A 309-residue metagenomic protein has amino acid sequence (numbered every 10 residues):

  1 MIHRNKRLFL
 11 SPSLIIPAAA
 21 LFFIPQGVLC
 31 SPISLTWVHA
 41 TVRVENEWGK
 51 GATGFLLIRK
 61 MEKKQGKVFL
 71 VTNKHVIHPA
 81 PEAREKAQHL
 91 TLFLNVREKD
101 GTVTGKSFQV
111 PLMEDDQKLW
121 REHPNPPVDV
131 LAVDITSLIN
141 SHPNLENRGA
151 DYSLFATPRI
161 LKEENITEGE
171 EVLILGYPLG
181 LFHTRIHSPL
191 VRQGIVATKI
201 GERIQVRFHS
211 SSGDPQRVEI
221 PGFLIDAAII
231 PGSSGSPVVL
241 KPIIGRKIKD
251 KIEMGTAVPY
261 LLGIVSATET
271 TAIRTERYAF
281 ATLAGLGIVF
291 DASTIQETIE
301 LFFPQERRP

Functional and structural regions predicted by a protein language model:
M1-L8: N-terminal secretory signal peptides that target proteins for export/translocation
S13-P25: Bacterial N-terminal signal peptides
L29-C30: Boundary at the C-terminal end of the N-terminal hydrophobic targeting segment
S34-L35, V239-P309: C-terminal subregion of chymotrypsin/trypsin-like serine protease catalytic domains
V38-E47, G51, G66, E85-A227 (+5 more regions): Serine endopeptidase catalytic core focused on the charge-relay Asp
A52-L56: C-terminal GPI-anchoring signal of eukaryotic secretory precursors
L57-R59, K199, K241, A267: Residue-level recognition of beta-strand microenvironments
N73-V76, G176-P178, Q193, T198 (+1 more regions): Short beta->alpha transition motifs characteristic of CBS
